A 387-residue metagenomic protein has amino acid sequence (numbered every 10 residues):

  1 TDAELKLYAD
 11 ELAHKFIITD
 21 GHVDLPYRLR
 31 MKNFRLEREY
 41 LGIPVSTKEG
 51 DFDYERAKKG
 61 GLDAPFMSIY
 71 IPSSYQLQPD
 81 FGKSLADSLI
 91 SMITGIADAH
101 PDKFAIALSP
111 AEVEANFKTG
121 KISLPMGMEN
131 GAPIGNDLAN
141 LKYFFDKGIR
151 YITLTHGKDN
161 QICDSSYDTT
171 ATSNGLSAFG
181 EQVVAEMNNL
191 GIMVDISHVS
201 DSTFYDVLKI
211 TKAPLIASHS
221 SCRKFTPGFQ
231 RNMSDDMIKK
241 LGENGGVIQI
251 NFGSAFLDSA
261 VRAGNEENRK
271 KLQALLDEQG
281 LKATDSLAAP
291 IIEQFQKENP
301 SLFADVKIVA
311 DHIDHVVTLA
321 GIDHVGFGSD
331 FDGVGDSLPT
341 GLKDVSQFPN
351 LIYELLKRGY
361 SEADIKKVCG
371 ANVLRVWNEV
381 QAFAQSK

Functional and structural regions predicted by a protein language model:
T1-N174, R223, P227-K387: N-terminal hydrophobic targeting/anchoring segments and the immediately downstream early-domain regions of hydrolases
I122, I192, A213: A short helix->loop->beta-strand "cap" motif at the edges of active sites that frequently abuts
D137-L141, T203-A213: Distinct, well-ordered alpha-helical segments
T172-N188, V207-A217, L351: Alpha-helix-loop-beta-strand connector modules within alpha/beta enzyme cores
Q182-I196, S200-D206, D235-E243, H315: Substrate-binding cleft of carbohydrate-active enzyme catalytic domains
S220: Catalytic glutamate of the conserved HExxH
